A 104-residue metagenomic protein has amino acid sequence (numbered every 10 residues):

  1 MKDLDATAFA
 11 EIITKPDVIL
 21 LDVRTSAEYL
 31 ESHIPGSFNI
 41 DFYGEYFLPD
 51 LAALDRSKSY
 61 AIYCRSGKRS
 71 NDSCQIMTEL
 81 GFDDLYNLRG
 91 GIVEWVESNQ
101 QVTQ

Functional and structural regions predicted by a protein language model:
M1-I19, S26-S59, R65-Q104: Rhodanese-like catalytic fold shared by cysteine-dependent sulfurtransferases and DSP/PTP-type phosphatases
